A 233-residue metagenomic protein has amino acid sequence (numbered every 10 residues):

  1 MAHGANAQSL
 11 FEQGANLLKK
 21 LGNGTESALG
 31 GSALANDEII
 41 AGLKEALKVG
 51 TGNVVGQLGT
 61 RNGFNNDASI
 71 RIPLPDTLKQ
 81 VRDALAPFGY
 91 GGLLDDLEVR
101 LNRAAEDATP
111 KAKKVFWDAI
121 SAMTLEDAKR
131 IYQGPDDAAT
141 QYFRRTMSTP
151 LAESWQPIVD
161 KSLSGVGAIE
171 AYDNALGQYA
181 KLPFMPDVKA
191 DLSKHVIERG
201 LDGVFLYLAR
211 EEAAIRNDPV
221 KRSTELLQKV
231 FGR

Functional and structural regions predicted by a protein language model:
H3-Q8: Boundary of Sec targeting at the N-terminus
L10-E98: N-terminal Sec/ER secretory leader and immediately downstream segment of secreted/extracellular precursors
I40-G56, D95, P110, E153 (+5 more regions): Hydrophobic alpha-helical segments involved in membrane association or supramolecular assembly
V54, T124, P219: Residue-level signature of catalytic and energy-coupling elements of molecular machines, predominantly ATP/GTP-dependent
L58, K111, Q141, V166-E170 (+1 more regions): Alpha-helical transmembrane segments and their juxtamembrane interface "caps" in small multi-pass membrane proteins
P75-R82, E225-R233: Short, mixed-charge aromatic SLiMs
P87-S162: Mid-length scaffold segments of soluble, non-membrane domains
L163-F231: A structured, mid-to-C-terminal "fold-capping" secondary-structure block
